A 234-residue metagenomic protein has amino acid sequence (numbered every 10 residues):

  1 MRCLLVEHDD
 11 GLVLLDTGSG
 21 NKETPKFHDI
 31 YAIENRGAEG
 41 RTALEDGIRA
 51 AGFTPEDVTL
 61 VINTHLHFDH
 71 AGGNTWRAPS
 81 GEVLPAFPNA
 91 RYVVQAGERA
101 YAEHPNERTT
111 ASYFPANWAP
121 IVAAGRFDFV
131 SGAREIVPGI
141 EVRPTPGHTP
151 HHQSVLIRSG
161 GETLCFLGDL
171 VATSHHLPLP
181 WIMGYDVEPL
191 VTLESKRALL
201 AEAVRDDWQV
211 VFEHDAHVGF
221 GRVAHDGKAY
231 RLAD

Functional and structural regions predicted by a protein language model:
M1-A50, S154-G168: Conserved beta-strand hairpin/beta-sheet module of binuclear metal-dependent hydrolase folds, prominently
V13-L15, I62, Y92, L164-F166 (+1 more regions): Residue-level marker for buried hydrophobic side chains located in beta-strands that build the well-ordered beta-sheet
T17-G20, L66, G97-E98, G147-T149 (+2 more regions): Active-site metal-binding loops of divalent metal-dependent hydrolases
I33-D46, G160-D234: Cap/insert and terminal regions of metallo-dependent hydrolase folds
R36-F53, D57, P79, L84-P144 (+1 more regions): Metallo-beta-lactamase
V58-D69: Metallo-beta-lactamase
A71-E82, R222-V223: Metal-dependent catalytic neighborhoods of phosphoester/phosphodiester hydrolases
A71-T75, E141-Q153: Active-site glycine- and acidic-residue-rich loops that bind and position anionic ligands or nucleotide-like cofactors
